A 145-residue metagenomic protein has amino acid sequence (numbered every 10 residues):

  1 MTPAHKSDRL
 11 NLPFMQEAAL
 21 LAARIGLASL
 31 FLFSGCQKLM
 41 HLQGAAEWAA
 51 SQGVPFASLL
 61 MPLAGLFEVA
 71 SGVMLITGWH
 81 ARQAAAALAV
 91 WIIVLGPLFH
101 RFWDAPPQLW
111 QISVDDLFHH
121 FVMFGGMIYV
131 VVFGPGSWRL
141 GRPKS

Functional and structural regions predicted by a protein language model:
M1-M40, A57-S145: Extended, low-polarity transmembrane helix blocks
M40-F56: Membrane-interface interhelical connector segments
